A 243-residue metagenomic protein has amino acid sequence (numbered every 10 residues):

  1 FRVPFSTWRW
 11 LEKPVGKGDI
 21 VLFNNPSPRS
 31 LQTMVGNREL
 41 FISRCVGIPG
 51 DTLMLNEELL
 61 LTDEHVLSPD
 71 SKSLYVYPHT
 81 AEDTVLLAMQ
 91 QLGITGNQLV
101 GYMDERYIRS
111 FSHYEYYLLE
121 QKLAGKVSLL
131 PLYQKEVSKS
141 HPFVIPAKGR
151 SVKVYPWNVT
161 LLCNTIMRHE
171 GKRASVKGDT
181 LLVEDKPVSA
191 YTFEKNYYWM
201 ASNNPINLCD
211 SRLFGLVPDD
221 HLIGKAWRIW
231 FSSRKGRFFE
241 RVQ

Functional and structural regions predicted by a protein language model:
F1-Q243: Soluble "head" domains of membrane/secretory-pathway proteins
